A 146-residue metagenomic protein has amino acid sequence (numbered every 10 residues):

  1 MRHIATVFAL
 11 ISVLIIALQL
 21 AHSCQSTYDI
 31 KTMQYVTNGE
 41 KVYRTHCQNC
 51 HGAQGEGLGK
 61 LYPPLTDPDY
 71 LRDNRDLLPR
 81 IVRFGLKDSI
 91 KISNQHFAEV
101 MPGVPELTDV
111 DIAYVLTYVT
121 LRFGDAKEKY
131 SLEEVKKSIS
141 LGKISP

Functional and structural regions predicted by a protein language model:
M1-A9: Positively charged n-region of N-terminal signal peptides that target proteins for export
Q19-S23: C-terminal motif of bacterial Sec signal peptides marking the signal peptidase cleavage site
C24-V42, L61: Electrostatic cytochrome c docking/interface patches
T27, A53-Q54, G85: Cys/His-rich metal-chelating microdomains
G39-A53, M101, V115-V119: The canonical Cys-X-X-Cys-His
K60-T66, K87-G142: Axial heme c-ligation environment in periplasmic c-type cytochrome domains
D69-N74, P79: Conserved helix-turn-beta segment immediately C-terminal to the redox Cys motif in thioredoxin-like folds
